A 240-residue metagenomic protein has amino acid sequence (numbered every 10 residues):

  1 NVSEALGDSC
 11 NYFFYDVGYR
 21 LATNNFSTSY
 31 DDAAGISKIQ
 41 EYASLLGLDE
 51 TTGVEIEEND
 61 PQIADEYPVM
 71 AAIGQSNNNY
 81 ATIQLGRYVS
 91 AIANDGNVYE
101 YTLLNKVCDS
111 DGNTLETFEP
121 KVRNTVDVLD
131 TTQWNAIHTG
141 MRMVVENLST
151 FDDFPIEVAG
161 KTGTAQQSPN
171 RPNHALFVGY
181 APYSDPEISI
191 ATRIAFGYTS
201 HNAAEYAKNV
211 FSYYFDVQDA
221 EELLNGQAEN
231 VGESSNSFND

Functional and structural regions predicted by a protein language model:
N1-I194, S237-D240: Beta-lactam-recognizing serine transpeptidase/beta-lactamase-like catalytic domain environment
N24-N25, I92, G197-Y198, K208-Y213: Short, low-complexity, polar/charged sequence segments that are solvent-exposed and flexible
Y30, N97-V98, Y183, N202-E205 (+1 more regions): Glycine-rich loops and low-complexity Gly/Arg-rich segments that provide flexible linkers or classic glycine-based
L85, T199-K208: Short, charged, low-complexity patches
T114-V122, K208-D240: Short, gly/Ser/Thr-rich active-site loops of penicillin-recognizing serine hydrolases
